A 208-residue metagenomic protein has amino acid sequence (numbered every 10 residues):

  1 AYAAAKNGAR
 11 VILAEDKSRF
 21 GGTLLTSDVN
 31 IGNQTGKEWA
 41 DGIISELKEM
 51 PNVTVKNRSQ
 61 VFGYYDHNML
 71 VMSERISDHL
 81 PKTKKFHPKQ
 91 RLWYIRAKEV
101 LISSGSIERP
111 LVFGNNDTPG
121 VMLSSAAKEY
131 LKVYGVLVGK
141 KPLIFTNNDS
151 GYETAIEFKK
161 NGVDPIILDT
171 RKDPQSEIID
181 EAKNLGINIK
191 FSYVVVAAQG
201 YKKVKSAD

Functional and structural regions predicted by a protein language model:
A1-D208: Residues forming the flavin
